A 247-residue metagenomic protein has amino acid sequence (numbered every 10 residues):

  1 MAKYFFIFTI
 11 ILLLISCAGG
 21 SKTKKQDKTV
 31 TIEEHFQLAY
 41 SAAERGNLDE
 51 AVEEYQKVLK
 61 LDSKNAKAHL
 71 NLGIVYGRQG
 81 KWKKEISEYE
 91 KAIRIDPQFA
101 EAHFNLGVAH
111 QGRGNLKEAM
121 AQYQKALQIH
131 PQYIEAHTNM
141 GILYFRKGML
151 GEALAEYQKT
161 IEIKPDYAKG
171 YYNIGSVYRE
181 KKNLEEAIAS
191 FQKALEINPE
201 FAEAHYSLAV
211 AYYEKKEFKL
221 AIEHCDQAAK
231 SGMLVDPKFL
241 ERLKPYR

Functional and structural regions predicted by a protein language model:
F5-L13: Sec-dependent N-terminal signal peptides
C17-Q56, K60: N-terminal leader/linker segments that initiate helical-solenoid repeat arrays
C17-V30, Y206, V210-R247: Terminal, low-structured helical/coil segments at or just beyond the last alpha-helical repeat
F36-E44, K67-R78, E101-G112, E135-F145 (+2 more regions): Conserved alpha-helical positions within TPR/SEL1-like repeat arrays
E44-K57, Q79-K91, E101, G112-K125 (+5 more regions): Structural signature of tandem alpha-helical TPR/SEL1-like repeats, specifically the intra-repeat loop/turn
E50-G77: N-terminal, post-signal-peptide region of Sec/Tat-exported proteins
L61, I95, I129, I163 (+2 more regions): Structural marker of alpha-solenoid helical repeat scaffolds
